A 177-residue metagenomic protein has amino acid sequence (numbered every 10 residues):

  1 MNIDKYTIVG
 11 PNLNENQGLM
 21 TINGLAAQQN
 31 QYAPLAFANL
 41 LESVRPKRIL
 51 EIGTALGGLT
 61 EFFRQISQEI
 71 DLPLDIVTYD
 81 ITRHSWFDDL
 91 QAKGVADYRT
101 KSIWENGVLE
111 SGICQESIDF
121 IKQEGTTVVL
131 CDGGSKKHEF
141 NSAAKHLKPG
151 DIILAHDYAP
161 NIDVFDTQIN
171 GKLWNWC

Functional and structural regions predicted by a protein language model:
M1-C177: A short alpha-helical cap/connector motif
